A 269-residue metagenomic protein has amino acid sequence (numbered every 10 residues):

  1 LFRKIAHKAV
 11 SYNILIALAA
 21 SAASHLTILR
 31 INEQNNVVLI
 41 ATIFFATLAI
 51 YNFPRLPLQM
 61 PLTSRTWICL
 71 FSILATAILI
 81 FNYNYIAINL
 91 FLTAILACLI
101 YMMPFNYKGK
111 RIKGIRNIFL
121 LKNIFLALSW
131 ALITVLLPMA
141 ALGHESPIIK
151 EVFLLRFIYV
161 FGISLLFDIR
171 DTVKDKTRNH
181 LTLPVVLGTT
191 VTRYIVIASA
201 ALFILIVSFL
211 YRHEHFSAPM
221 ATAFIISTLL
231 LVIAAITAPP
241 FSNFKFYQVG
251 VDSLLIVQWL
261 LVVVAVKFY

Functional and structural regions predicted by a protein language model:
F2-I16, L56-L70, M103-L128, T182 (+2 more regions): Interhelical loop and helix-boundary elements at the membrane-water interface of polytopic inner-membrane proteins
A9, N13, A17, N35-I43 (+5 more regions): Residue-level signature of transmembrane alpha-helical entry/exit and packing/kink sites in multi-pass membrane
A17-A22, C69-A75, F125-L137, I197-L205 (+1 more regions): Core segments of transmembrane alpha-helices that mediate helix-helix packing or line hydrophobic substrate/ligand
A17-N36, L132-I148: Alpha-helical phosphate/pyrophosphate-handling elements in metalloenzyme active cores
Q34-L39, F44, I68-K110, I197-F244: Transmembrane helix-loop-helix
I43-L62, V160-L183: Acidic (Asp/Glu-rich) catalytic motifs at the cytosolic membrane interface
F119, N123-F167, T172: Functional transmembrane core segments of multi-pass inner-membrane proteins
L260-Y269: Juxtamembrane boundary at the C-terminal end of a transmembrane helix
